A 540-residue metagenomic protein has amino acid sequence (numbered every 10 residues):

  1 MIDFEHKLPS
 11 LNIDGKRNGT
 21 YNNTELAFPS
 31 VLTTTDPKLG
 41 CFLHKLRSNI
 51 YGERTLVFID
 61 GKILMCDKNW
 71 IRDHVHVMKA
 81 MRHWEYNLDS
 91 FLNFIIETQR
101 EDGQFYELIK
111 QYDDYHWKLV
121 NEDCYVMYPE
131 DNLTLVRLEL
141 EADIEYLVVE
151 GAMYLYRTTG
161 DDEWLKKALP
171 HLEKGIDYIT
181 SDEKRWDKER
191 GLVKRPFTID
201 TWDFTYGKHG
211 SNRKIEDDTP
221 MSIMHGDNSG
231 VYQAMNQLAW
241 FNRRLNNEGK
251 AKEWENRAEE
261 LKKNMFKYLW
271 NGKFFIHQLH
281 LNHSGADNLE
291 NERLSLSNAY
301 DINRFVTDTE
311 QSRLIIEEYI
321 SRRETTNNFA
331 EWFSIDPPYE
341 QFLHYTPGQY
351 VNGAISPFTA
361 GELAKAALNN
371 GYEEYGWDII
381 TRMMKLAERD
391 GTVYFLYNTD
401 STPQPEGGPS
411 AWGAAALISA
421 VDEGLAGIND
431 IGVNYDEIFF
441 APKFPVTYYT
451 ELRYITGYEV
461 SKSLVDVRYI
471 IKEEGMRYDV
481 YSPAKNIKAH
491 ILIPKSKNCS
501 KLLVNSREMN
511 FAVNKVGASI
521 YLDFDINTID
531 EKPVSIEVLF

Functional and structural regions predicted by a protein language model:
F4-T24, L56-H83, E130-D143, R213-G230 (+5 more regions): Solvent-exposed loop and edge beta-strand segments that line ligand/cofactor-binding and catalytic clefts
L8, N12-T34, G40-N49, C66-W70 (+11 more regions): Catalytic cores of carbohydrate-active enzymes
D67-R195, M224-N228, Y232, A354-A364 (+3 more regions): Aromatic-rich carbohydrate-recognition surfaces in CAZymes
K110-L147, T180-N256, G272-Y300, Q341-F358: The feature captures the catalytic groove of carbohydrate-active enzymes
W332-Q349, E451-K462: Generic long, charged, amphipathic alpha-helical segments
E362-F540: Non-catalytic C-terminal accessory modules of carbohydrate-active enzymes
